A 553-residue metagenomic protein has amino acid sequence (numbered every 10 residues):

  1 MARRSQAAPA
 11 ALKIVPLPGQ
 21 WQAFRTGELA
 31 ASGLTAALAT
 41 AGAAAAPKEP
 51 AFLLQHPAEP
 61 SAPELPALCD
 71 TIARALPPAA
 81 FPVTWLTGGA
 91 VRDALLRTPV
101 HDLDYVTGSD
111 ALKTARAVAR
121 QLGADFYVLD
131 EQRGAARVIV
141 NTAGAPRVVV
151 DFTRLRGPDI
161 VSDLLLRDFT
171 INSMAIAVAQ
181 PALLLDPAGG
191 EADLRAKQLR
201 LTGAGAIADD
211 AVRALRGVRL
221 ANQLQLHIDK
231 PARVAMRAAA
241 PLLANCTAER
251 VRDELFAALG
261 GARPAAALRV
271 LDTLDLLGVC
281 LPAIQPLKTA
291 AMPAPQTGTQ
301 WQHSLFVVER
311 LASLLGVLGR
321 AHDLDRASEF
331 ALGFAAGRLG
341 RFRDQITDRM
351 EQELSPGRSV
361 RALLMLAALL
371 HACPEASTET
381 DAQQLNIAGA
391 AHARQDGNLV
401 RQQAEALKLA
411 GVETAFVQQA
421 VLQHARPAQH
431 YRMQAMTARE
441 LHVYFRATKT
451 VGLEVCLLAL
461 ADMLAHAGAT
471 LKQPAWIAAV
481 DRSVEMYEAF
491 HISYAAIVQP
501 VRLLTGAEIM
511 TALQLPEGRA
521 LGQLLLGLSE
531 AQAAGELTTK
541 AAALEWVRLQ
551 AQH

Functional and structural regions predicted by a protein language model:
M1-H553: Catalytic cores of the polymerase beta-like nucleotidyltransferase superfamily and closely associated nucleotide
